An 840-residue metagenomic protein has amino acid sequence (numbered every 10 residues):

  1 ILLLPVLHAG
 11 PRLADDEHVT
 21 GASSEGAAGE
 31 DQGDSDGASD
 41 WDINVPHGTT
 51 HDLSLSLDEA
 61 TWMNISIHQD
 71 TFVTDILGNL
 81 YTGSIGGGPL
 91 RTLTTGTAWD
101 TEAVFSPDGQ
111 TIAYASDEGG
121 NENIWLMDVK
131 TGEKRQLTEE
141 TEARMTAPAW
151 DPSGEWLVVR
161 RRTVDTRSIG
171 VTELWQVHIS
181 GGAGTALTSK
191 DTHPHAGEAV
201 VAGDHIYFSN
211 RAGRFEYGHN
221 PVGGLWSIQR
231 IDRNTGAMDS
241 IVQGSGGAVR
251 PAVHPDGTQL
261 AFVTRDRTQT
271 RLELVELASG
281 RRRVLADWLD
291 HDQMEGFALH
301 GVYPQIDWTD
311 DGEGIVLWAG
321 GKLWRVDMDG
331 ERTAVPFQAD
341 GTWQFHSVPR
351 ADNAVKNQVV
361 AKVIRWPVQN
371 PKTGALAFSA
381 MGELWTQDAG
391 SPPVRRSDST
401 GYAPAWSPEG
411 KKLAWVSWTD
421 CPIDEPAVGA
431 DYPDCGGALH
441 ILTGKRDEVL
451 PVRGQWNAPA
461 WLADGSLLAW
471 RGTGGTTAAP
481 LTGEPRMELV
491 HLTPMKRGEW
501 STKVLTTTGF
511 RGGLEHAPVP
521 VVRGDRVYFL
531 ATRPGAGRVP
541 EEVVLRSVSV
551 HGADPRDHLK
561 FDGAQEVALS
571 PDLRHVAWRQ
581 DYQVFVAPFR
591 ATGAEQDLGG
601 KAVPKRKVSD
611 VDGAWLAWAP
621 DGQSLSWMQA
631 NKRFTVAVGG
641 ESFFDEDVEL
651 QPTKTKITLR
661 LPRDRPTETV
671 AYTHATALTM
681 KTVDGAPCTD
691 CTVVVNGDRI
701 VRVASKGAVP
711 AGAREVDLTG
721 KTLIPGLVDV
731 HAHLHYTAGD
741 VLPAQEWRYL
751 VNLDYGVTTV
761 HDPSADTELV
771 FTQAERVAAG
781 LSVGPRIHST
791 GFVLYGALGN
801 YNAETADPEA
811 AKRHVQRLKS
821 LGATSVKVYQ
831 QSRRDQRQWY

Functional and structural regions predicted by a protein language model:
G48-G83, V359-W385: Beta-strand-rich domains and repeat architectures in extracellular enzymes and scaffolds, especially beta-propellers
N64-S66, V104, A149, A199-V200 (+8 more regions): Conserved beta-strand position repeated across blades of beta-propeller domains
I67-Q69, P107-D108, P152-S153, V201-G203 (+8 more regions): Residue-level detector of Asp-centered blade-edge/turn motifs that repeat once per structural unit in beta-propeller
D75-Y81, G96-D100, A113-W125, E133-M145 (+25 more regions): A flexible loop/linker signature enriched in serine peptidases of the S9 family
S84-P89, V683-I724: Histidine-rich, glycine-flanked metal-binding segment
T722-L781, G799-Y801, E809: Metal-associated gating/positioning segment near the N- to mid-region
R748-E768, P785-Y795, L821-S832: Divalent metal-dependent hydrolysis catalytic cores, especially in the metallo-beta-lactamase
T772, K812-S820, T824-Y840: Histidine/acidic residue-rich metal-binding segments in metalloenzymes
